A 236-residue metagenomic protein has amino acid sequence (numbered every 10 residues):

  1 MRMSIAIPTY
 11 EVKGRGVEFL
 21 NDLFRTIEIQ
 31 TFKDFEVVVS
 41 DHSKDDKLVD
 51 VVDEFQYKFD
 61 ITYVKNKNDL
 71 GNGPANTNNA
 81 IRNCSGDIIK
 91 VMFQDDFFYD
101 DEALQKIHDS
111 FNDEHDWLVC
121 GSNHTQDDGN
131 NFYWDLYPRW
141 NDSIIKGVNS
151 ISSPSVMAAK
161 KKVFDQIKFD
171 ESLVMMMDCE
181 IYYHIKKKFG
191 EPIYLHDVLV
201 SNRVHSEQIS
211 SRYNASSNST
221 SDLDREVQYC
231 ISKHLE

Functional and structural regions predicted by a protein language model:
R2-S4, E36, E180: Cell-envelope/extracellular polymer assembly enzymes that use nucleotide-activated donors
A6, W134, P138-L223: Conserved nucleotide-sugar donor-binding catalytic segment
V12-I29: Short, well-formed alpha-helical segments that are part of the catalytic scaffolds of diverse glycosyltransferases
F24-K65: Acidic donor-binding segment of Leloir-type glycosyltransferases
K33-D34, Y57, C84-D87, D113 (+1 more regions): Active-site acidic short loop of glycosyltransferases
K67-C84: Glycine-rich, basic loop-to-helix element that forms the pyrophosphate-binding segment of sugar-nucleotide handling
G86-F97: Short beta-strand-to-loop acidic/aromatic patch adjacent to the donor-nucleotide binding site
F97, E102-F132: Conserved donor NDP-sugar-binding/catalytic core segment of glycosyltransferases
